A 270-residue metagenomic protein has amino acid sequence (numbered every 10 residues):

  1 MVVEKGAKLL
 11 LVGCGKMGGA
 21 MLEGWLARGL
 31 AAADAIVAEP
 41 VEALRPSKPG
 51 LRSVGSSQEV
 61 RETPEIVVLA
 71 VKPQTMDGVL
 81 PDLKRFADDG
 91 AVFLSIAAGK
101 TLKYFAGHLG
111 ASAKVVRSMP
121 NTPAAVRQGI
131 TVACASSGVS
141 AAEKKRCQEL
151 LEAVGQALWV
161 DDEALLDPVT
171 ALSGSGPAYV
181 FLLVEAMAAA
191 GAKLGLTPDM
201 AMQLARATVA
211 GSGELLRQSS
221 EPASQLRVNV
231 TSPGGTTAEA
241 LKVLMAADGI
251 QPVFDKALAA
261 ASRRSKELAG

Functional and structural regions predicted by a protein language model:
M1-E62, G129, A192-L194: NAD(P)+-binding Rossmann beta1-loop-alpha1 motif at the extreme N-terminus of oxidoreductases
V2-K5, R206-G270: NAD(P)-dependent Rossmann-like dehydrogenase/reductase catalytic/cofactor-binding core
M21-L22, S56-A133, S137: Rossmann-like NAD(P)(H) cofactor-binding subdomain of soluble oxidoreductases
A35, V60, T197-L204, L226: Small-residue helix-packing motif on alpha-helices
Y104-K114, I130-P168, Y179-Q218, R264: Internal alpha-helical scaffold of NAD(P)-dependent oxidoreductase catalytic cores
V116, L165-A171, A223-V228, F254: Short pre-catalytic strand/loop immediately N-terminal to key active-site residues, enriched for Gly-Thr
